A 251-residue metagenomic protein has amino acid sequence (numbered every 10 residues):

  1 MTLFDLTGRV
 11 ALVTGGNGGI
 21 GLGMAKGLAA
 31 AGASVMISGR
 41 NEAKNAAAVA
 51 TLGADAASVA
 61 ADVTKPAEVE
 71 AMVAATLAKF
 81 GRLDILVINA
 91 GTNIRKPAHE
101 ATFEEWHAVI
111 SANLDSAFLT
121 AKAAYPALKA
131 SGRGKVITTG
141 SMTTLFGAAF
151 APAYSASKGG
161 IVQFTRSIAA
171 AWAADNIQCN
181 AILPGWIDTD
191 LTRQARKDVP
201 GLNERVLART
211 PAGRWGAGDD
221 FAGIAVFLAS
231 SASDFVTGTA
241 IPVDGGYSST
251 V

Functional and structural regions predicted by a protein language model:
M1-F4, F146, V226, T237-V251: Short C-terminal tail/terminal secondary-structure segment of NAD(P)H-dependent dehydrogenase/reductase domains
V10, N17-G19: Conserved glycine-rich cofactor-binding loop
V87, R133, A173, Q178 (+1 more regions): Short, small/polar-rich loop/turn modules that mediate ligand/substrate recognition or access, typified
P97-A98, T102-I110, L202, V206: Substrate-binding pocket helix/loop in short-chain dehydrogenase/reductase
A121, S157, T165: Active-site helix of classical SDR
P126, A170-A174, D234: Alpha-helical segment proximal to the catalytic Tyr-Lys
S141: Residue(s) in the substrate-gating loop at a strand-loop-helix junction that position the organic substrate next
